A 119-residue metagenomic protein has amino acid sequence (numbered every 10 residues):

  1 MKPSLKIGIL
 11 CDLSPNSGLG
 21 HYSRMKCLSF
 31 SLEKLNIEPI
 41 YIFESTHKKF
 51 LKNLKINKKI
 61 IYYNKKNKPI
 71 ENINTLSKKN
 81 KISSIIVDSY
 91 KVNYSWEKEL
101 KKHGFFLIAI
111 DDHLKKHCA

Functional and structural regions predicted by a protein language model:
M1-K2, I86: Extended, non-globular alpha-helical segments
K2-G8: Extreme N-terminal starter segment of soluble prokaryotic enzymes
I9-E33, F43-A119: Active-site and donor-binding regions of nucleotide-sugar-utilizing enzymes
N36: Conserved S-adenosyl-L-methionine
I40: Conserved beta-strand positions in the Rossmann-like core of class I SAM-dependent methyltransferases
